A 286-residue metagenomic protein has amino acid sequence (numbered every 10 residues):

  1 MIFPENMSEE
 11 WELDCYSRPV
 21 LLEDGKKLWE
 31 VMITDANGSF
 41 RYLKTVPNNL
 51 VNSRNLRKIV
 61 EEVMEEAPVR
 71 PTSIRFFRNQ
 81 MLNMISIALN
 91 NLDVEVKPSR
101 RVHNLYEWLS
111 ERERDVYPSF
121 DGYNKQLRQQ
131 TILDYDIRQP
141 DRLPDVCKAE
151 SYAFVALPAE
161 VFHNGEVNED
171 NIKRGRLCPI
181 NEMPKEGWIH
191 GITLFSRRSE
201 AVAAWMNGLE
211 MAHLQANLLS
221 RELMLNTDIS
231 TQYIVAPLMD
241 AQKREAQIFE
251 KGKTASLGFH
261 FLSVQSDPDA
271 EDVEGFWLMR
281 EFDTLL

Functional and structural regions predicted by a protein language model:
M1-L286: Secondary-structure boundary/capping micro-motif
